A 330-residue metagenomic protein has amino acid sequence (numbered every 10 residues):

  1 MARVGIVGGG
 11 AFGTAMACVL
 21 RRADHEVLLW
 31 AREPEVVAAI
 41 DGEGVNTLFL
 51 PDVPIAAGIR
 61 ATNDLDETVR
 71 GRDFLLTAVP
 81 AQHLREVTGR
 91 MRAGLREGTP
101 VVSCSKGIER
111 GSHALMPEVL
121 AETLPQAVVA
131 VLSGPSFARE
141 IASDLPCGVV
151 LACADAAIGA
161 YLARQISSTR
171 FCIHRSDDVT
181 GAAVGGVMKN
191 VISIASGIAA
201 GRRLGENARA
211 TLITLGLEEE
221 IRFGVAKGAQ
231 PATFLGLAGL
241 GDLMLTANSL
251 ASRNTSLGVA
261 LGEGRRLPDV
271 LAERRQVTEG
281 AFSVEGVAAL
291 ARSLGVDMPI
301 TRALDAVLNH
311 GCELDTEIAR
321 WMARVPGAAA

Functional and structural regions predicted by a protein language model:
M1-V53, N63, R90: NAD(P)+-binding Rossmann beta1-loop-alpha1 motif at the extreme N-terminus of oxidoreductases
I55, T62-P146, L162-R164: Rossmann-like NAD(P)(H) cofactor-binding subdomain of soluble oxidoreductases
H83, G94, V119-A127, P146-T233: Internal alpha-helical scaffold of NAD(P)-dependent oxidoreductase catalytic cores
S103, V128-S133, I173-D177, G236 (+1 more regions): General beta-strand structural signal in soluble alpha/beta enzymes
K189, S196-A200, V225-L235, G239-A330: NAD(P)-dependent Rossmann-like dehydrogenase/reductase catalytic/cofactor-binding core
